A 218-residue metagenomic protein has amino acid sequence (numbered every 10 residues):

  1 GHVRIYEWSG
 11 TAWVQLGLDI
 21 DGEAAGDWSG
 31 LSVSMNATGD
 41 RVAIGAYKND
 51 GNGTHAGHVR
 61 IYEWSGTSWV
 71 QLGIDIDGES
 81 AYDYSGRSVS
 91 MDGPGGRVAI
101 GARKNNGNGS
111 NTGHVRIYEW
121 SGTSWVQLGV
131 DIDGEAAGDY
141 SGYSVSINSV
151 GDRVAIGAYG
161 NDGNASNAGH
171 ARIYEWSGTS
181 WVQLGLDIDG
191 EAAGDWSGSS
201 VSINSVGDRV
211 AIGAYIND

Functional and structural regions predicted by a protein language model:
G1-D218: Conserved beta-strand/short-helix segments that make up beta-rich extracellular adhesion/recognition modules
